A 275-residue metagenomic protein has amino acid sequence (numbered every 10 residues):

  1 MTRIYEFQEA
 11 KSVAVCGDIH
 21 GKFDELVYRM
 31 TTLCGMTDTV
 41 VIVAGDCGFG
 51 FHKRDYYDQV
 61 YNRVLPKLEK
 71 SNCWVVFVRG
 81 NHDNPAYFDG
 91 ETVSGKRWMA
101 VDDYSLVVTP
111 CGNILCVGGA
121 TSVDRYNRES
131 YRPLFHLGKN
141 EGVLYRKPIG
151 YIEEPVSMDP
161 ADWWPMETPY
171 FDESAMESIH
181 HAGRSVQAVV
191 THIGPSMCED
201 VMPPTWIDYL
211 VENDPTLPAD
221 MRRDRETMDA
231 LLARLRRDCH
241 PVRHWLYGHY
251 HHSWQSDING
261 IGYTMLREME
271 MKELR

Functional and structural regions predicted by a protein language model:
R3-A14, L106-C116, S185-A188, D257-Y263: Beta-strand-turn-beta hairpins that frame and shape the catalytic cleft of phosphate-ester-processing enzymes
E9-A10, M36-T39, N72, C111 (+3 more regions): A general structural motif
V13-V15, I42-V43, V189, L246: Residue-level marker for buried hydrophobic side chains located in beta-strands that build the well-ordered beta-sheet
C16, G21-C111, Y209-V211, T216 (+2 more regions): Core catalytic region of metal-dependent phosphoesterases/phosphodiesterases, especially metallo-beta-lactamase-like
I19-H20, C47-G48, N81-N84, A120-T121 (+2 more regions): Catalytic metal-binding/acid-base residues of hydrolase active sites
D38, S185-P195, A233-Y247: Proline-aspartate-enriched helix->loop->beta-strand connector
T109-P110, A230-D238, Y250-R275: Binuclear metal-dependent phosphoesterase catalytic core
G112-E226: Active-site-proximal loop/helix segment associated with metal-binding centers of metalloenzymes
